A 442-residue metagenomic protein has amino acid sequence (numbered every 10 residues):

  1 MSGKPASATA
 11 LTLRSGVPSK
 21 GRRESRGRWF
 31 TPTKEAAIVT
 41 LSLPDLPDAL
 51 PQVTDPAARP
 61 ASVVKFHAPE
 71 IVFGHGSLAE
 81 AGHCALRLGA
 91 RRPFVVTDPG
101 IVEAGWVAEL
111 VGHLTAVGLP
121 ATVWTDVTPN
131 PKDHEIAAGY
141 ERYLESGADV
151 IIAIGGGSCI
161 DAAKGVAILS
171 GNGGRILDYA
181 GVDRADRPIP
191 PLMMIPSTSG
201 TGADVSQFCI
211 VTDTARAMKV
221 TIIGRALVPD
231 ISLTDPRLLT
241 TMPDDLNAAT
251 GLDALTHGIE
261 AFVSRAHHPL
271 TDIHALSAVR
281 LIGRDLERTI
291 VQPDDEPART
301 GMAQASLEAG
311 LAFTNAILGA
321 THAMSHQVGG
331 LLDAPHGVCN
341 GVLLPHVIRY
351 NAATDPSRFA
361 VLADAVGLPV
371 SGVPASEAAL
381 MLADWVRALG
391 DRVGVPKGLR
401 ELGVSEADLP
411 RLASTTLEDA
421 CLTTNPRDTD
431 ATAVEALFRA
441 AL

Functional and structural regions predicted by a protein language model:
S2-G3, S7-T9, S15-S19: Intrinsically disordered, low-complexity segments enriched in small polar residues
K34-V123: An N-terminal, well-structured beta->alpha segment
V102-G174, E287-R299: N-terminal small/polar loop signature for handling phosphorylated ligands or for N-terminal nucleophile
G171-H267, R358-A365: A glycine/threonine-rich phosphate-anchoring loop and its flanking beta-alpha core in nucleotide/phosphate-binding
A261-N315, H326-G329: Glycine-rich phosphate/diphosphate-binding loops and the adjacent beta-loop-alpha structural elements that coordinate
L331-D408: Gly/Pro-rich interdomain helix-loop hinge
E406-L442: Short, amphipathic C-terminal "tail helix"
